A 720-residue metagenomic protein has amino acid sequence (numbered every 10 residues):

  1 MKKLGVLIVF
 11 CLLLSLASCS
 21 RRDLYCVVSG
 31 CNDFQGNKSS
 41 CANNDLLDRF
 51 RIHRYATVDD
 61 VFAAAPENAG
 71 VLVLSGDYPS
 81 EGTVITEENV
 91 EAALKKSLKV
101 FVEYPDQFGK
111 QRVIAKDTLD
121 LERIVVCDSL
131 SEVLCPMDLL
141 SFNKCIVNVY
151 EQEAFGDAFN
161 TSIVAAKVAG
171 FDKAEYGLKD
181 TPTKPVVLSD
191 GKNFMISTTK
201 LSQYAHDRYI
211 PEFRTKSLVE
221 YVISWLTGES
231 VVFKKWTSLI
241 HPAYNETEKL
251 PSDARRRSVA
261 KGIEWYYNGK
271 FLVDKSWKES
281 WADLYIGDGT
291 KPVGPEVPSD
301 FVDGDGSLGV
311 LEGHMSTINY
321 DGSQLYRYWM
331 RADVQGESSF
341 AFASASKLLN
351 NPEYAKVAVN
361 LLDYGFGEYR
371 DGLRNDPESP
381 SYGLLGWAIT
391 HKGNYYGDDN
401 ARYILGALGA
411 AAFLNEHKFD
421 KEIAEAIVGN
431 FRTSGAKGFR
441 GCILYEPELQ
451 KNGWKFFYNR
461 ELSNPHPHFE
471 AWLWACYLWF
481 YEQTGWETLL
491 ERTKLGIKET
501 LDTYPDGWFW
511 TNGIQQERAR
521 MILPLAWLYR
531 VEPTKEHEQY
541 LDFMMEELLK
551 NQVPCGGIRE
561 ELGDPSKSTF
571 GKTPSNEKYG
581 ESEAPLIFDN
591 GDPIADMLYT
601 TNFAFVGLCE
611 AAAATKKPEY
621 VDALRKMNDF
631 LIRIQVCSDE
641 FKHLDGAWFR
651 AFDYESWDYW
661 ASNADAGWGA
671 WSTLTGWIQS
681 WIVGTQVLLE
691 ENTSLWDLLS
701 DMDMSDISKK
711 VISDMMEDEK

Functional and structural regions predicted by a protein language model:
L24-R112: Helical hinge/lid and interdomain linker segments adjacent to catalytic or ligand-binding clefts that mediate domain
Y25, V73, F101, F171-K261: Extracellular ligand-binding/catalytic regions of CAZymes and related secreted enzymes and adhesion modules
A92, L218, P251-G269, D274 (+7 more regions): Extended, well-ordered alpha-helical scaffold segments
K99-L178: An acidic, glycine-rich "communication" segment
G228-D333, E353-W387, A424-G453, C555 (+5 more regions): Low-complexity, Ser/Thr/Pro/Gly-enriched N-terminal "stalk/linker" regions
H241-L250, W265, G336-P352, R402-F419 (+5 more regions): Well-ordered alpha-helical scaffold segments within catalytic/enzyme domains
P295, D303, N375, I558-E561 (+2 more regions): CBM-like carbohydrate-recognition segments
I318-Q335, L385-Y403, W454-E470, D502-T534 (+4 more regions): Solvent-exposed loop and edge beta-strand segments that line ligand/cofactor-binding and catalytic clefts
